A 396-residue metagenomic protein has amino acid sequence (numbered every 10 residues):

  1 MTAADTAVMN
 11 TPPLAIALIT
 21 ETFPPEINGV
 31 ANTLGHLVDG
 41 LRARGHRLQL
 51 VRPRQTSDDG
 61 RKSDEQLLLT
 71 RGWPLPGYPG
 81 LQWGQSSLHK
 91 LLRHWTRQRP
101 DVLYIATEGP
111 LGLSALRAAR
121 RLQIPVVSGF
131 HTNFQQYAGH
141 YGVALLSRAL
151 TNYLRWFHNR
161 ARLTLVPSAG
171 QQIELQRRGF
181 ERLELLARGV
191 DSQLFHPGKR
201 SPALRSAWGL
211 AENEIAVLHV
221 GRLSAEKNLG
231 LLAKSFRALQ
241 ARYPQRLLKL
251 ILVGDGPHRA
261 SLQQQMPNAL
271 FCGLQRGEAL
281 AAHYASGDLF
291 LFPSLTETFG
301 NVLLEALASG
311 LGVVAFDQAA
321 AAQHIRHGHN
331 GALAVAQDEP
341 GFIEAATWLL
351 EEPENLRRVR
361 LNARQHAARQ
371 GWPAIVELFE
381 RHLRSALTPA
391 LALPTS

Functional and structural regions predicted by a protein language model:
M1-L69, P373-A374: N-terminal subdomain of nucleotide-sugar transferases
R52, T151-R200: Donor nucleotide-sugar binding/catalytic pocket of nucleotide-sugar-dependent glycosyltransferases
W95, L274-Q275, A282-G287, F379: Short alpha-helical donor nucleotide-sugar binding micro-motif in glycosyltransferases
L210-R237: Conserved donor-binding/catalytic core segment of Leloir-type glycosyltransferases
S261, N355-R369: A short, well-ordered alpha-helix in the C-terminal region of glycosyltransferases
R276, L295: Aromatic "clamp/platform" in nucleotide-sugar-dependent glycosyltransferases that forms part of the donor/acceptor
G312-A315, I325: Short hydrophobic beta-strand element within catalytic cores of glycosyltransferases and related nucleotide-activated
H327-G328, A332-E339, W348-P353, A368: Conserved acidic donor-binding segment of nucleotide-sugar-dependent glycosyltransferases
